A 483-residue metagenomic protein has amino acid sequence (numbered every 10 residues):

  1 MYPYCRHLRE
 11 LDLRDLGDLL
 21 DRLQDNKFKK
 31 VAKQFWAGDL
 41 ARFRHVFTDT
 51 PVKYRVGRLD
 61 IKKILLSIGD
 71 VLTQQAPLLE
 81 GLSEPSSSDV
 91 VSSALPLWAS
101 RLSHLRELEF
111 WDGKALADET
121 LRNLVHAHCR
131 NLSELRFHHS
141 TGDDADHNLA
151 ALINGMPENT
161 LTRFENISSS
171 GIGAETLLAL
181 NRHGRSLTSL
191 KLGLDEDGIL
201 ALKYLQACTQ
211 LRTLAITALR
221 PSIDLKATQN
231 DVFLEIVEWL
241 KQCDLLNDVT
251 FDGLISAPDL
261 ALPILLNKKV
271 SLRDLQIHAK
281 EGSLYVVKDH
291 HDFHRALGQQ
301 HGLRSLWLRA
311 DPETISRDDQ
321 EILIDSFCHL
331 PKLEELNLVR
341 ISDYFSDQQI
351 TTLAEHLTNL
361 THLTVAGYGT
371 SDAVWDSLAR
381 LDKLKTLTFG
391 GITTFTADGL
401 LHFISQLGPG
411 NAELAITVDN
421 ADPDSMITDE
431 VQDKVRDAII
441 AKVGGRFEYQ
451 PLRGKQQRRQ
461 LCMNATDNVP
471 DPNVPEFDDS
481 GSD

Functional and structural regions predicted by a protein language model:
M1-L225, Q242, L246-G253, P475-D483: N-terminal adaptor/linker regions at the entrance to substrate-recognition repeat cores in CRL/SCF substrate receptors
D21-N26, P51-D60, R220-D231, G282-K288 (+2 more regions): Short, flexible/disordered intra-domain loops and linkers
V56-I61, G113, L124, D144 (+10 more regions): Short amphipathic alpha-helical molecular recognition features
I61-G69, D146-L149, Q229-L234, V287-H291 (+3 more regions): Well-ordered, non-membrane alpha-helical segments in soluble/globular domains
S67, S93, E119, H147-N148 (+7 more regions): Short, conserved clusters of charged catalytic residues that mark active-site and nucleotide-handling motifs
T73, A150-I153, V237, R436 (+1 more regions): Residue-level detector of alpha-helical secondary structure
A117-D118, F137, G173-E175, G198 (+5 more regions): Short amphipathic alpha-helices enriched at the N-terminus of pentatricopeptide repeats
K203-C208, L219-S222, E238-S283, H294-D483: Leucine-rich solenoid repeat modules
